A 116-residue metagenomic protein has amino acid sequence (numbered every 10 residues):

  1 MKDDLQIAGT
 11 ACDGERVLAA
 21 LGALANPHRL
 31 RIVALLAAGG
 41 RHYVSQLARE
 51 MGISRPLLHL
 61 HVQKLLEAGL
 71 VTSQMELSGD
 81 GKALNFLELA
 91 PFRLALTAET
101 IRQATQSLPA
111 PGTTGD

Functional and structural regions predicted by a protein language model:
K2-G22: Short, Lys/Arg-enriched N-terminal segment that forms or immediately precedes the first helix of a structured domain
R16-S54, E76-E88: N-terminal helix-turn-helix DNA-binding core of bacterial DNA-binding proteins
A38, S78-D116: Conserved segment of winged-helix/HTH DNA-binding domains
V62-Q63: Short, hydrophobic-biased segments on the C-terminal half of alpha helices that form "recognition helices"
G69: Glycine-centered, phosphate/nucleic-acid-interacting loop/turn motifs that mediate DNA/RNA or nucleotide
S73: Short beta-strand "wing" residues that participate in macromolecule-binding interfaces
